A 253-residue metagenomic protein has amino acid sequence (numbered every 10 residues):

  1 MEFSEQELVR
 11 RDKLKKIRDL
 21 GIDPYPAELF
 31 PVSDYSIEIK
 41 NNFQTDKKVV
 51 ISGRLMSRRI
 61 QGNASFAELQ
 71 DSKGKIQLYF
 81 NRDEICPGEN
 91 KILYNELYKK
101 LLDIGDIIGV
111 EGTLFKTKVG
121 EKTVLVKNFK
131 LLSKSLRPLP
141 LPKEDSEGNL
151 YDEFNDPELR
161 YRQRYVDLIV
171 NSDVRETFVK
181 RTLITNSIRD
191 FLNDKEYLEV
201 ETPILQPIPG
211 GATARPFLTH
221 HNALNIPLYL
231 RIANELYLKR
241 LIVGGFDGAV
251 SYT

Functional and structural regions predicted by a protein language model:
M1-Y252: Class II aminoacyl-tRNA synthetase catalytic cores and aaRS-like
